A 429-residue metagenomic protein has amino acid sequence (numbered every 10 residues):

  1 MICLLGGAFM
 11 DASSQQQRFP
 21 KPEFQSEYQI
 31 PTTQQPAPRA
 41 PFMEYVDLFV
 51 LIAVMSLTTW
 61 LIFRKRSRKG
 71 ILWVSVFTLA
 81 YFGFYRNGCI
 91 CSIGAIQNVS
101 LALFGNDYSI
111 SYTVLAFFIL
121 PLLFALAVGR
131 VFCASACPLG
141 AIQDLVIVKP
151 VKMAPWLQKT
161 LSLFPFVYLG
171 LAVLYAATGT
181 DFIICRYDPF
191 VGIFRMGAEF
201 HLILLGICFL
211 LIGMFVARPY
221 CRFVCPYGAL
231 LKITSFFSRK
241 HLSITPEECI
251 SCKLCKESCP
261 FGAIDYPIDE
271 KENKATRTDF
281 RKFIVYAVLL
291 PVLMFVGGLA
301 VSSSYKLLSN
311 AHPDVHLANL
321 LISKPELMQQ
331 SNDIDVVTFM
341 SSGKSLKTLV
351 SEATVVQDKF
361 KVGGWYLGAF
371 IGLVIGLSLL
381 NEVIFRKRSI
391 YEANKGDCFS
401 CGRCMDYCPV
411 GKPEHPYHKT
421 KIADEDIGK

Functional and structural regions predicted by a protein language model:
M1-G7: Bacterial N-terminal signal peptides
M10-K429: Non-ligating segments of multi-cofactor redox enzymes
